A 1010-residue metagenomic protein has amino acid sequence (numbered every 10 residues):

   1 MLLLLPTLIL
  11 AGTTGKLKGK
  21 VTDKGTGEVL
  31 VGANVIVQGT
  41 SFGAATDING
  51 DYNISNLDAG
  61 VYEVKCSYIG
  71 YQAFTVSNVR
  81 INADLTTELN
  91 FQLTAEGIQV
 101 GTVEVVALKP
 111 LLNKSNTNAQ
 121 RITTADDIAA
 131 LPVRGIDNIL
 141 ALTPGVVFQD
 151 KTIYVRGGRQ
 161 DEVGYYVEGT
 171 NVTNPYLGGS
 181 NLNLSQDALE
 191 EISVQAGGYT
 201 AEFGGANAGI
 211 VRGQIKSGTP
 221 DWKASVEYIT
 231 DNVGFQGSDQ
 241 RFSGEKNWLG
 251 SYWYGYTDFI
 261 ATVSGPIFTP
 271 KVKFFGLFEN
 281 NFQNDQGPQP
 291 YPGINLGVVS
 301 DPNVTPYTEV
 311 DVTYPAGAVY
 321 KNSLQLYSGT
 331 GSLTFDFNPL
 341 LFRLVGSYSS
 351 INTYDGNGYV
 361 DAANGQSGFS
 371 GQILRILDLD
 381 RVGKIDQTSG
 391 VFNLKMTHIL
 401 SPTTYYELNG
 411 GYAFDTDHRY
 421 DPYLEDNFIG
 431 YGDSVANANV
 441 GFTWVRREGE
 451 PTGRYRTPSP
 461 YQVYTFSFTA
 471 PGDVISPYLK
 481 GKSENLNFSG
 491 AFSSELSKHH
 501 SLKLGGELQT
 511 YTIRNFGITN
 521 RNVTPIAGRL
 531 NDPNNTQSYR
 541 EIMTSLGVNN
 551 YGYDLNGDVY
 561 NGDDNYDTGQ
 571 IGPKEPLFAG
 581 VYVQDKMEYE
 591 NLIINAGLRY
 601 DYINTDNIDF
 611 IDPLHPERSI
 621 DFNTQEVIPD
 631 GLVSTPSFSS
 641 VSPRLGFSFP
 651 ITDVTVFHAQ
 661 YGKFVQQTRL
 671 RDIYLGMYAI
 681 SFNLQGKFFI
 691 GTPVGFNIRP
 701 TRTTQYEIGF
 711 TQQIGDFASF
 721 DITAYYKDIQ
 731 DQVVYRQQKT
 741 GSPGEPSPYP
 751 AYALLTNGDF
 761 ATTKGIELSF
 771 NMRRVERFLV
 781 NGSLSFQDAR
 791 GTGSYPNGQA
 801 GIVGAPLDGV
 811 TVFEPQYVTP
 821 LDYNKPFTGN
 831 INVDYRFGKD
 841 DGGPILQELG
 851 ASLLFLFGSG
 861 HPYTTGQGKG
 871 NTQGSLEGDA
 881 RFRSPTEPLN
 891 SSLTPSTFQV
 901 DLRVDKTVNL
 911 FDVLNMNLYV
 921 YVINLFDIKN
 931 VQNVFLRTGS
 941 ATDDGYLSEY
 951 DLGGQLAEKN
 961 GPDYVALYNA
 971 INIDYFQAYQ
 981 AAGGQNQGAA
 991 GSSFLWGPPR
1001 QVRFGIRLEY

Functional and structural regions predicted by a protein language model:
L8-V106, P110-N113: Periplasm-facing N-terminal accessory domains of Gram-negative outer-membrane beta-barrel systems
Q72, S77-L89, G101-S217, E245-K246 (+1 more regions): Periplasmic N-terminal accessory/gating domains of Gram-negative outer-membrane beta-barrel systems
A201-G204, G218-K223, F268-V272, P339 (+7 more regions): Short loop/turn motifs that connect adjacent beta-strands in outer-membrane beta-barrel proteins
Y252-N357, K384-Y406: Transmembrane beta-barrel wall of Gram-negative outer-membrane proteins
S349-Y582: Replace "related TpsB outer-membrane translocases also match" with "some related outer-membrane beta-barrels such as
E407, V656-H658, G662, T668 (+4 more regions): Membrane-embedded beta-barrel scaffold of Gram-negative outer-membrane proteins
Y725-D728, T740-P862: Gram-negative outer-membrane beta-barrel transporters
G842-A880, P895-Q899, K906-Y1010: C-terminal beta-signal and adjacent terminal beta-strands/loops of Gram-negative outer-membrane beta-barrel proteins
